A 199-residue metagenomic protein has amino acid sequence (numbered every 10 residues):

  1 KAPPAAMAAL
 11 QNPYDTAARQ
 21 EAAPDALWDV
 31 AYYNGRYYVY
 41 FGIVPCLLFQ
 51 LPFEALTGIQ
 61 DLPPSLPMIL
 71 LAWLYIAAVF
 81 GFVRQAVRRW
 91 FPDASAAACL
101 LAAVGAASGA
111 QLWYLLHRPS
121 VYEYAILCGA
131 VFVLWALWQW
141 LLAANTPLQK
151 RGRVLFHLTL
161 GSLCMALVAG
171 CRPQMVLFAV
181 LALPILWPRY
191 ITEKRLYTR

Functional and structural regions predicted by a protein language model:
K1-F41, L56, V83, A106-A107 (+1 more regions): Interfacial juxtamembrane loops and adjacent helix segments that form the catalytic/substrate-binding surfaces
D25-L70, R88-D93, L115-P119: Juxtamembrane segments of multi-pass membrane glycosylation machinery that transfer sugars from lipid-linked donors
P63-P92, W135-Q139: Transmembrane-helix motifs of polytopic, lipid-linked glycan transferases
V79-Q111, V131, P147-H157: Transmembrane-helix signature of polytopic, membrane-embedded enzymes that assemble or transfer cell-envelope glycans
A106-W135: Membrane-interface micro-motifs in multi-pass membrane enzymes
L127-R151, H157-M165, A179-A182: Specific aromatic-rich, kink-prone transmembrane helix
L177-R199: Perimembrane helix-loop-helix junctions
